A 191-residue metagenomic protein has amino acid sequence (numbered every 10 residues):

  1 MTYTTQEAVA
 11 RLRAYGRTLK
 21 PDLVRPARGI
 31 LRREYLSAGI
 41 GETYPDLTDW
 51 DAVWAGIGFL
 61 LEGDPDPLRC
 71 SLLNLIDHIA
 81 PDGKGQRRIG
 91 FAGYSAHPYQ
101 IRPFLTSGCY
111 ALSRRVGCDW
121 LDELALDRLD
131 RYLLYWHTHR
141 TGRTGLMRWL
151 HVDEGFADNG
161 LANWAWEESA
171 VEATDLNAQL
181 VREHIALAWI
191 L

Functional and structural regions predicted by a protein language model:
M1-L12, S95, Y99-S107: N-terminal start-of-domain structural block
M1-L47, D66-C70, N74, R143: Low-complexity, Ser/Thr/Pro/Gly-enriched N-terminal "stalk/linker" regions
M1-Q6, L60-L72, L112-D130, A188-L191: Structural helix-adjacent loops and short alpha-helical linkers that scaffold large soluble proteins
A8-Y15, D51, S71, G108 (+5 more regions): Alpha-helical packing segments of well-folded alpha/beta enzyme cores
L23-D51, A111-Y135: Short, charged N-terminal helix-start/capping segments
V24-Y35, L75-K84, V152-A162: Active-site-adjacent bridging/hinge elements
G41-E42, D82, Q86-F104, Y110-R114 (+2 more regions): The feature captures the catalytic groove of carbohydrate-active enzymes
T48-H78: Alpha-helical support elements that line or immediately flank enzyme active sites and cofactor-binding pockets
